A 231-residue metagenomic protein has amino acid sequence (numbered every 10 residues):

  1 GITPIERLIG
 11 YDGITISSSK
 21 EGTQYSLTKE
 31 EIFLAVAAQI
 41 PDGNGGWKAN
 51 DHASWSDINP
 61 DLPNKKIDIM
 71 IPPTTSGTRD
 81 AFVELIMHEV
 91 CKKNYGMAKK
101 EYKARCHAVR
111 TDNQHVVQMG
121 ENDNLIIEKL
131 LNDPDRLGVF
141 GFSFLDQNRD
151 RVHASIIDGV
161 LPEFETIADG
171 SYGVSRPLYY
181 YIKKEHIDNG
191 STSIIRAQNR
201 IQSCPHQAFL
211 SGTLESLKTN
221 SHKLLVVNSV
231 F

Functional and structural regions predicted by a protein language model:
G1-F231: Flexible loop/hinge segments at secondary-structure junctions
